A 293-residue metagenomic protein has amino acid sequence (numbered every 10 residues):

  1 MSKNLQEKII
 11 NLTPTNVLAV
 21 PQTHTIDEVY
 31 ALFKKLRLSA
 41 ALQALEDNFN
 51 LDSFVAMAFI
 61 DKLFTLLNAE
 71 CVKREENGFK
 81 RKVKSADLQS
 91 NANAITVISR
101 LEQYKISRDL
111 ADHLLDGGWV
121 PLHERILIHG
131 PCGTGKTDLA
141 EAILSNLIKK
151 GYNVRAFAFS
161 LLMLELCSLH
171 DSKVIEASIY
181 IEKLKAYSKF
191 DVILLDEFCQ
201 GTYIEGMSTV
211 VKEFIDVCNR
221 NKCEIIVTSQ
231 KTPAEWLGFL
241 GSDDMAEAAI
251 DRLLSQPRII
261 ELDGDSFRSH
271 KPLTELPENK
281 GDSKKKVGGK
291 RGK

Functional and structural regions predicted by a protein language model:
K34-Q89: Interdomain "pre-motor" coupling segment immediately N-terminal to P-loop NTPase/helicase cores
A41, L45, Y152-N153, L162-V174 (+2 more regions): Replace "adjacent to P-loop NTPase cores in ATP/GTP-dependent enzymes" with "adjacent to NTP-binding cores
A92-L115: N-terminal pre-Walker A segment at the start of P-loop NTPase domains
K105-A111, R155-S188: Short glycine-rich substrate-engagement loop in P-loop NTPases that contacts/grips substrate
L115-H123: Phosphate-binding P-loop
H123-L139: Walker A/P-loop nucleotide-binding motif
S145-F157: Post-Walker A helix-loop "phosphate-sensing" segment adjacent to the P-loop in P-loop NTPases
K183-E205: Conserved P-loop NTPase "ATPase switch" module shared by AAA+ and STAND
